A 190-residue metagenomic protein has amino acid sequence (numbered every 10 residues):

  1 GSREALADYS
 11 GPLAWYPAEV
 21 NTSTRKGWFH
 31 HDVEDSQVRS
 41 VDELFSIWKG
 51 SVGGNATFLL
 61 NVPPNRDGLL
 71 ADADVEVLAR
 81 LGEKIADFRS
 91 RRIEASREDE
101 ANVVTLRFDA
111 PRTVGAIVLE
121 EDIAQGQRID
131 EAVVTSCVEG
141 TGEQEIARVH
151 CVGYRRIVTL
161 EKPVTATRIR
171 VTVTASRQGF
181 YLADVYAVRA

Functional and structural regions predicted by a protein language model:
G1-G140, E145-P163, T172-D184: Mature catalytic domains of secreted/periplasmic carbohydrate-active enzymes
T167-I169: Exposed beta-strand face motif in extracellular beta-rich ectodomains
A187-V188: Short beta-strand edge segments in extracellular beta-sheet folds
